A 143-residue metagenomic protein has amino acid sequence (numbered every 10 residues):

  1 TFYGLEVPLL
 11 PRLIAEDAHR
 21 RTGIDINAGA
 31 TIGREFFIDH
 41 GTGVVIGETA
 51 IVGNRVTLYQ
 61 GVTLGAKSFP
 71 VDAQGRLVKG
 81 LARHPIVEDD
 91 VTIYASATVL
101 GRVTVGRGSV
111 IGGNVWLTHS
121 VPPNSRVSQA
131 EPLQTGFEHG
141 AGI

Functional and structural regions predicted by a protein language model:
T1-T22, H139-I143: Terminal amphipathic alpha-helical/low-complexity segments used for targeting or macromolecular assembly
H19-T135, H139: Structural signal for interior beta-strand "rungs" in well-ordered beta-sheet cores of soluble enzyme domains
